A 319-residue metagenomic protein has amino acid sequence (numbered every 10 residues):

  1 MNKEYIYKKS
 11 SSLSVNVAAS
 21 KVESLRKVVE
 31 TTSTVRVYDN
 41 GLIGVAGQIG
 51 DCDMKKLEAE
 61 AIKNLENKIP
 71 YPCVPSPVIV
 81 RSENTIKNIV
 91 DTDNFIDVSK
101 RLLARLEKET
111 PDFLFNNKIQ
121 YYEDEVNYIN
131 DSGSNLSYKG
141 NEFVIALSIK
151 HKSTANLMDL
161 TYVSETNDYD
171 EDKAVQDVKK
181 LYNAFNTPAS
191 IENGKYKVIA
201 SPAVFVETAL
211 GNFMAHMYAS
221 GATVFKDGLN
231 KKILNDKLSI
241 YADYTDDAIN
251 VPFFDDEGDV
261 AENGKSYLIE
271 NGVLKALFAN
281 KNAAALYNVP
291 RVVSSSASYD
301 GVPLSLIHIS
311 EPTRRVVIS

Functional and structural regions predicted by a protein language model:
M1-P252, E270-V273, I307: Active-site bordering "gate/hinge" segments that shape substrate access to catalytic or cofactor-binding pockets
N230-L306, S310, R314, S319: Dual-mode signal for accessory low-complexity, basic/Gly-rich regions
